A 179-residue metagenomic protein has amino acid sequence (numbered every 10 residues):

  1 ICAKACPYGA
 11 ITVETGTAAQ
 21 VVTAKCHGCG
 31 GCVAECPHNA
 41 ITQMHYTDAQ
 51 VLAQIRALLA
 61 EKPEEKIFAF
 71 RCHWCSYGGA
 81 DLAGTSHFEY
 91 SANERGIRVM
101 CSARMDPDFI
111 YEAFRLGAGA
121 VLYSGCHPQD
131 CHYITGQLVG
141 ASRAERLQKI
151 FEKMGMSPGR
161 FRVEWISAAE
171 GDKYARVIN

Functional and structural regions predicted by a protein language model:
I1-V22, H27, G31-Q50, Q54: Iron-sulfur cluster-binding cysteine motifs and their immediate structural context in ferredoxin-like electron-transfer
T23-A24, V33, P37, T47-N179: Iron-sulfur-associated redox domains of electron-transfer enzymes in respiratory and anaerobic energy metabolism
